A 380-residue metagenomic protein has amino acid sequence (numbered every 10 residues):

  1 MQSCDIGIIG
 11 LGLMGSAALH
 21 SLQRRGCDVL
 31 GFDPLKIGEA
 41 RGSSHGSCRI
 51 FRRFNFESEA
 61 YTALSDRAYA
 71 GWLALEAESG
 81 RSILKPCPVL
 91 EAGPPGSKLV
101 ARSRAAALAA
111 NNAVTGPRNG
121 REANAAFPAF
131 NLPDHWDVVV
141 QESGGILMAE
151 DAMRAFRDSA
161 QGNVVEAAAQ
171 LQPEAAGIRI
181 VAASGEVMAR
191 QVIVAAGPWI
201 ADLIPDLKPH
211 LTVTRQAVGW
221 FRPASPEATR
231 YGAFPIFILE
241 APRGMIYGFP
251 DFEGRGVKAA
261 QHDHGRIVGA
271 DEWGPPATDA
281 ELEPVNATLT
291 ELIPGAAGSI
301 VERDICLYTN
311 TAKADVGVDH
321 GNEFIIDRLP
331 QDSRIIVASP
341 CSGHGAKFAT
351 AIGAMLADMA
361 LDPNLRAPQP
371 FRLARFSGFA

Functional and structural regions predicted by a protein language model:
Q2-C4, A182-Q191: Core beta-strand elements of the Rossmann-like FAD/NAD(P) dinucleotide-binding domain in flavoenzyme oxidoreductases
Q2-M14, L30: Beta1/beta-strand and adjacent pyrophosphate-binding region of the FAD-binding site in flavoprotein oxidoreductases
H20-R24, S82-L84, P198-S333: Active-site substrate-recognition segment that forms the wall of the catalytic cavity or substrate channel
R24-S43: Glycine-rich FAD pyrophosphate-binding loop
C48-A126, H135-W136: Dinucleotide-binding Rossmann-like beta1-alpha1 core, especially the glycine-rich loop that anchors the ADP
P94-E166, L171-A176: Flavin (FAD/FMN) cofactor-binding and adjacent substrate-gating region of FAD-dependent oxidoreductase domains
R121-A125, I146, D279-T350, A354-L365 (+1 more regions): Flavin (FAD/FMN) cofactor-binding core of flavoprotein oxidoreductases
A189-Q191, A195-A201: Glycine-/small-residue-rich beta->alpha transition segments that form the dinucleotide
